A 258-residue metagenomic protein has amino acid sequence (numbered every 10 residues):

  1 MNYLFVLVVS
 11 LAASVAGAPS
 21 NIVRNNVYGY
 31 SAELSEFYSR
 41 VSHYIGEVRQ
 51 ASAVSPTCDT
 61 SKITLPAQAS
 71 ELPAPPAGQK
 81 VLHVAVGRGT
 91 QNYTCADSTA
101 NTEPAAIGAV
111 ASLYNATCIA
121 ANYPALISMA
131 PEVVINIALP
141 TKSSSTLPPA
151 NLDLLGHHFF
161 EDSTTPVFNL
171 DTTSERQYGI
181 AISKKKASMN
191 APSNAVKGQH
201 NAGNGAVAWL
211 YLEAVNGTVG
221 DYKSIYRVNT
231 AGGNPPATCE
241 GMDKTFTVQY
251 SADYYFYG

Functional and structural regions predicted by a protein language model:
M1-I22: Fungal secretory targeting signals
N21-Q91, T99-G258: Primary mode marks residue(s) on the alpha4-beta5-alpha5 output face of response regulator receiver
